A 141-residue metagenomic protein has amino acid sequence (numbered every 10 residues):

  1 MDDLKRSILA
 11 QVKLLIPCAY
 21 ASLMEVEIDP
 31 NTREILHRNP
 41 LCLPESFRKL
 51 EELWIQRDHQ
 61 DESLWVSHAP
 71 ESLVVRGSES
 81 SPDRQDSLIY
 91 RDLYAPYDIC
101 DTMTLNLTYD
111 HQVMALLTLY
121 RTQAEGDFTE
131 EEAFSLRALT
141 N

Functional and structural regions predicted by a protein language model:
M1-D3: Short regulatory/linker helices and ligand/cofactor-binding micro-motifs at input modules
R6-A124, E130-E131: Regulatory input/activation interfaces that engage signals or partners
F128-N141: Amphipathic alpha-helical "output/dimerization" segments
